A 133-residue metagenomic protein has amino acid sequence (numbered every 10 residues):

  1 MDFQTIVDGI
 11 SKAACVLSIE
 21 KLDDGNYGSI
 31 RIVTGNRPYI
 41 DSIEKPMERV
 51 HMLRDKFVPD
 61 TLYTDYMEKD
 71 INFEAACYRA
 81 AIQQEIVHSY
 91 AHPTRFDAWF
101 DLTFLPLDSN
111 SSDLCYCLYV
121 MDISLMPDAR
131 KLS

Functional and structural regions predicted by a protein language model:
M1-I19, L132-S133: PAS/LOV and related PAS-like sensory modules
Q4-I6, C77-Y78, P106-D108: Beta-strand elements of modular eukaryotic interaction domains
S18-A80: PAS-family sensory domains
E20, D97, T103-N110: PAS-family sensory domains and close relatives that share small-molecule sensor folds
D65, A75-Y78, Q83-P93, D101: PAS and PAS-like sensory modules
P106-S133: Sensory coupling linkers of modular signal transduction proteins
